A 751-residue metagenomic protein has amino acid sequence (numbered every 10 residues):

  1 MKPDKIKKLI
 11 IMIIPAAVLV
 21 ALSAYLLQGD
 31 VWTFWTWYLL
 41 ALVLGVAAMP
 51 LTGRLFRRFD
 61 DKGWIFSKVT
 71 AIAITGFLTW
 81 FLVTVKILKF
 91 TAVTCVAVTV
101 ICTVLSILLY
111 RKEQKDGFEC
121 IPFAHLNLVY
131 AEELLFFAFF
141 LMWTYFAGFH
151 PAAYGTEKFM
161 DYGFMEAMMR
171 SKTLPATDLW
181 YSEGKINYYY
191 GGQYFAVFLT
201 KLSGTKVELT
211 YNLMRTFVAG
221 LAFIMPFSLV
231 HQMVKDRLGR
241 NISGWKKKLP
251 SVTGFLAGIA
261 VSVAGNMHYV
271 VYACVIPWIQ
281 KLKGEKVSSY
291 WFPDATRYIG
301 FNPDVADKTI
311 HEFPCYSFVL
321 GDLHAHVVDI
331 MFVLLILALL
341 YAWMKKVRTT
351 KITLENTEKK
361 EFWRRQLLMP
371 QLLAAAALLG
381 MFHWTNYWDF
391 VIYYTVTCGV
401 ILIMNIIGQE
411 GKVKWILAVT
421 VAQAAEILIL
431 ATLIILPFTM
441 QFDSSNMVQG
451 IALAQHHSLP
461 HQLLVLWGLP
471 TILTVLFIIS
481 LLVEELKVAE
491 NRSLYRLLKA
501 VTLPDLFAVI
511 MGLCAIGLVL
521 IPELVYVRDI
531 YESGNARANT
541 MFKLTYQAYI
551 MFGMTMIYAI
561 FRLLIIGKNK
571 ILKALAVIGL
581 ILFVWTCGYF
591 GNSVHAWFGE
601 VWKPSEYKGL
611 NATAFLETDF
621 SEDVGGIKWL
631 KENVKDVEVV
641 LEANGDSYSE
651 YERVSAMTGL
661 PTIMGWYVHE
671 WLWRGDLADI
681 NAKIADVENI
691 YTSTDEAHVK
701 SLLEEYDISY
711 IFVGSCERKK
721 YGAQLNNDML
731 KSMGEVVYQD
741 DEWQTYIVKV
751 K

Functional and structural regions predicted by a protein language model:
M1-L22, V43, L88-A147, V234 (+5 more regions): Start-transfer (signal-anchor) and selected internal transmembrane alpha helices of multi-pass inner/ER membrane
M1-N127, L430-E485, C514-P522, Y526: Membrane-embedded, hydrophobic transmembrane alpha-helices
K2-D4, M49-S67, L78-F81, I107-H125 (+5 more regions): Membrane-interface junctions at the ends of membrane-embedded or membrane-associated helices
Y25, F149-H150, M267-H311, I416-E652 (+2 more regions): Transmembrane helical bundles and short interhelical boundary loops of multi-pass, membrane-embedded
V31-W35, L39, N127-L134, A138-L335 (+3 more regions): Active-site lumenal/periplasmic loops and adjacent helix-entry segments of GT-C-fold, multi-pass membrane
S317-L320, L373-T385: Membrane-interface alpha helices of multi-pass inner-membrane proteins
F332, D389-V400: Transmembrane-embedded, aromatic-rich helix segments that form part of the hydrophobic channel/pocket engaging
G591-K751: Extracytoplasmic
